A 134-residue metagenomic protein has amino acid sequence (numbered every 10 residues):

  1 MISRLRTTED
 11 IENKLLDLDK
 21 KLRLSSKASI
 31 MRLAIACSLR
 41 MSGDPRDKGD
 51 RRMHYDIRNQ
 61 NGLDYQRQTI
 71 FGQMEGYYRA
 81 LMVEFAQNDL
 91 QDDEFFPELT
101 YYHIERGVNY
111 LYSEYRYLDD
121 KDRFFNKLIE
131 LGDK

Functional and structural regions predicted by a protein language model:
M1, T8-S29, L33, R58-D64 (+1 more regions): Surface-exposed, Lys/Arg-rich phosphate-binding patches that contact polyanionic backbones
I2, D19, D44, K48 (+1 more regions): Aromatic-residue detector
S3-R6, I104: Generic preference for hydrophobic/aromatic residues in regular secondary structure cores
S25-R51, Y112, R116: Short, basic amphipathic alpha-helical segments that act as recognition/interaction helices in nucleic-acid-binding
R40-Q87: Short, positively charged interaction helices/loops
I70-K121: Intrinsically disordered, low-complexity, charge-dense segments enriched in Lys/Arg and Glu/Asp interspersed
D119-K134: Glycine-rich, aromatic-bearing surface loops/beta-hairpins
